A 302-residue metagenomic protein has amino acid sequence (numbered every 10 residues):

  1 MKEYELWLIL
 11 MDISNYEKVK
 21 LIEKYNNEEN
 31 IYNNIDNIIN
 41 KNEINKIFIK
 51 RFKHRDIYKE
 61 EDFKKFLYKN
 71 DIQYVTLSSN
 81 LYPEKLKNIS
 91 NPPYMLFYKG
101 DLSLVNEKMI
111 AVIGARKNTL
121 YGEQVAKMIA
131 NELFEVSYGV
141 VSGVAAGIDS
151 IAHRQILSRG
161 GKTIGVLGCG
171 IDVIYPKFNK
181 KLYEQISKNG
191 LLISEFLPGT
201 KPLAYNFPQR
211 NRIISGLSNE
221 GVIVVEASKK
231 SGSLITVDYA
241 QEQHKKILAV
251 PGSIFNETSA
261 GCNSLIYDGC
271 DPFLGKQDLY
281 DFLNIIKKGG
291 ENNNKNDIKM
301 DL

Functional and structural regions predicted by a protein language model:
M1-Q124, N131, N296-I298: Short, positively charged patches
T76-L302: Glycine-biased, small-residue-rich flexible motifs in mid-sequence functional cores and linkers
